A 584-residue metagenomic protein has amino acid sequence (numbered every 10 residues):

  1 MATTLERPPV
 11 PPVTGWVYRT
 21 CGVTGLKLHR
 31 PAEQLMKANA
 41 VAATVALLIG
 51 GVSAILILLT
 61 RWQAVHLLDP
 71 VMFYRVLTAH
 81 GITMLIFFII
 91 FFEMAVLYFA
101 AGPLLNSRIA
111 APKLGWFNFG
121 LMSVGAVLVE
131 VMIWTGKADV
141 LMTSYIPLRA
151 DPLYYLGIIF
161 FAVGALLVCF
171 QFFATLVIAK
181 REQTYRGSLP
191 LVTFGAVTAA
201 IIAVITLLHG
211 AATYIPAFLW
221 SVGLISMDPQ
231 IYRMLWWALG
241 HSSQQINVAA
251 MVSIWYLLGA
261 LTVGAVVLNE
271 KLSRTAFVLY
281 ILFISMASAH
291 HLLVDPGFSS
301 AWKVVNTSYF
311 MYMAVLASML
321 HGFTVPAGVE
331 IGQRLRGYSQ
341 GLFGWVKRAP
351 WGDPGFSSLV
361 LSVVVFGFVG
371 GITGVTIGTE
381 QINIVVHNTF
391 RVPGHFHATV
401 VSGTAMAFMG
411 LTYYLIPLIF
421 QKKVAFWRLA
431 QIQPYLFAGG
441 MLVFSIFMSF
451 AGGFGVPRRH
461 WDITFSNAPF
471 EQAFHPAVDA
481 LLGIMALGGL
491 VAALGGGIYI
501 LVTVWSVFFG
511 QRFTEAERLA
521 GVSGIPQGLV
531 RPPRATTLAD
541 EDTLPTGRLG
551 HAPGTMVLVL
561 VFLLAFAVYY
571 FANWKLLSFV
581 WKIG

Functional and structural regions predicted by a protein language model:
A2-R534, T555: Membrane-embedded and interfacial regions of multi-pass energy-transducing membrane proteins
T4, T537, K575-L576: Acidic/proline-rich low-complexity IDRs
I82, Q245, L558, F562 (+1 more regions): A generic structural micro-environment signature that highlights single residues at secondary-structure boundaries
V360, G439, V557-N573: Final/C-terminal transmembrane alpha-helix of multipass membrane proteins
R531-L549: Short, charged N-terminal extramembrane segments
L544-L564: Juxtamembrane cytosolic/matrix-side boundary and N-terminal portion of single-pass signal-anchor/stop-transfer
Y569-G584: Juxtamembrane boundary at the C-terminal end of a transmembrane helix
